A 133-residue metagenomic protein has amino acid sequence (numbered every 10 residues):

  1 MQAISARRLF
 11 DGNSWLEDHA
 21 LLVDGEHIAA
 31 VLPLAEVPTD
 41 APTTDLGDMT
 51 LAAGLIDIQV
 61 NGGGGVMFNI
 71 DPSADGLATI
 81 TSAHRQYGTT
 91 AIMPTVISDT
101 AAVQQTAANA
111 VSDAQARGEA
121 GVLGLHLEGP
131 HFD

Functional and structural regions predicted by a protein language model:
Q2-A3, L9-A53: Histidine-rich, glycine-flanked metal-binding segment
Q2-I4, V37-A78, S82: Replace "His-x-His-based motif
L9, L51, F68, V96 (+1 more regions): Hydrophobic pocket-lining residues within nucleotide cofactor-binding pockets
D18, D71-S73, A107-N109: Short, glycine/charged-enriched secondary-structure capping and boundary segments
D24, L34, N61, D71 (+1 more regions): Acidic/polar N-terminal loop/beta-strand segments that form early-domain functional surfaces
T39-P42, L46-M49, A107-E119: Short amphipathic alpha-helices and their capping/turn segments at secondary-structure boundaries
N61-G63, A78-A110, A120-D133: Divalent metal-dependent hydrolysis catalytic cores, especially in the metallo-beta-lactamase
